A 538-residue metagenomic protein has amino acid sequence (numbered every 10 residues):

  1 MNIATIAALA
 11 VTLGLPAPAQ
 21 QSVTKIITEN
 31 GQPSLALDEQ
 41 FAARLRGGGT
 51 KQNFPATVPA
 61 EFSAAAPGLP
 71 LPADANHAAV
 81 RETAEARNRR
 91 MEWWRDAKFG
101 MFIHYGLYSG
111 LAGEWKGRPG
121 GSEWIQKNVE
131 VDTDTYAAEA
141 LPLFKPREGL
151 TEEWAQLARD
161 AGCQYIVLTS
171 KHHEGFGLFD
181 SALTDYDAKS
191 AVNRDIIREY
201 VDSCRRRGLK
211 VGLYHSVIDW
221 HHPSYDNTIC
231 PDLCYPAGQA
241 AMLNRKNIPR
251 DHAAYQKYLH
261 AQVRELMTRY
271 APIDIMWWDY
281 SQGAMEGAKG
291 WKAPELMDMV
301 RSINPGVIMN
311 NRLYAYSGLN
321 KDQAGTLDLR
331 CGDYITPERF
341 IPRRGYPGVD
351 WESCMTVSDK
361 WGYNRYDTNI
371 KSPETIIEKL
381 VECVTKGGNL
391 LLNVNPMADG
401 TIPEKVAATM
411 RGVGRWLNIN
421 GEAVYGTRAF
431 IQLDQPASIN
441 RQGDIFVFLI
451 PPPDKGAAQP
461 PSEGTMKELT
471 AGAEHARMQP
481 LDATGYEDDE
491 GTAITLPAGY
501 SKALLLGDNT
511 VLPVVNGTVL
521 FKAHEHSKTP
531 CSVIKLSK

Functional and structural regions predicted by a protein language model:
M1-T5, A158: Positively charged n-region of N-terminal signal peptides that target proteins for export
A4-G14: Bacterial N-terminal signal peptides
L15-A19: Sec/Tat signal peptide C-region and signal peptidase I cleavage site
Q21-K538: Mature catalytic domains of secreted/periplasmic carbohydrate-active enzymes
